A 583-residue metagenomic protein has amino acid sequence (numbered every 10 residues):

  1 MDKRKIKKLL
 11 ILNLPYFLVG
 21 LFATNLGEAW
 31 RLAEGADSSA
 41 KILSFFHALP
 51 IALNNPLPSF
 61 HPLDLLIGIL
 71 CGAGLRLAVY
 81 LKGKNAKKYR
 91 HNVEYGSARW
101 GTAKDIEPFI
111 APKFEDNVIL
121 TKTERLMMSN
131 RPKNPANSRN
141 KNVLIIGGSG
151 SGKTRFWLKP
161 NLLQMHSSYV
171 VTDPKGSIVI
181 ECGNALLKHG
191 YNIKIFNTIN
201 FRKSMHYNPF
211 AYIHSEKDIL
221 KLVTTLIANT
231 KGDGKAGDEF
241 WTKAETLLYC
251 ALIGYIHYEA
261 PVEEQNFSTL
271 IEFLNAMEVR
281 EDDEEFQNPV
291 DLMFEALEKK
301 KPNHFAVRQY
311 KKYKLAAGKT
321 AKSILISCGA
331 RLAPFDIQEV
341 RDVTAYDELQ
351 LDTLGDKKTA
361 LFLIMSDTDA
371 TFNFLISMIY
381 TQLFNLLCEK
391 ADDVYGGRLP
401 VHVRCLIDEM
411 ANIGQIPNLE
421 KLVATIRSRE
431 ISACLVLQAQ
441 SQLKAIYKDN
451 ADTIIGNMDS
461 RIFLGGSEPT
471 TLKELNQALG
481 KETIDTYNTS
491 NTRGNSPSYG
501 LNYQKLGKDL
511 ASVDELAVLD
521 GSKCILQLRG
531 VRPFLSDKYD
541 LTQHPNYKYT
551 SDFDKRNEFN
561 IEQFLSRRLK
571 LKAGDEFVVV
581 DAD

Functional and structural regions predicted by a protein language model:
M1-S151, R155-L158, R202, K481 (+3 more regions): Basic- and hydrophobic-enriched, low-structure N-terminal and domain-boundary segments that flank ATP-binding catalytic
T24-E28, A136-I431, I446, K505-L506 (+2 more regions): P-loop NTPase motor domains
A98-W100, R125, K141-N142, R308 (+5 more regions): General secondary-structure edge motif
F109, F114, F374, M410 (+1 more regions): A short glycine-/small-residue-rich loop at the edge of a beta-strand within enzyme catalytic domains
F114-D116, L120, F374-Q382, L475: Conserved long hydrophobic alpha-helices within structured protein cores
L126-P132, K231-F240, V262, D485-K505: Low-complexity, polar-biased intrinsically disordered regions enriched in Pro/Ser/Thr/Gly
V423-I525: Conserved ATP-driven motor cores of ASCE-family P-loop NTPases powering translocation/secretion/packaging/pilus
